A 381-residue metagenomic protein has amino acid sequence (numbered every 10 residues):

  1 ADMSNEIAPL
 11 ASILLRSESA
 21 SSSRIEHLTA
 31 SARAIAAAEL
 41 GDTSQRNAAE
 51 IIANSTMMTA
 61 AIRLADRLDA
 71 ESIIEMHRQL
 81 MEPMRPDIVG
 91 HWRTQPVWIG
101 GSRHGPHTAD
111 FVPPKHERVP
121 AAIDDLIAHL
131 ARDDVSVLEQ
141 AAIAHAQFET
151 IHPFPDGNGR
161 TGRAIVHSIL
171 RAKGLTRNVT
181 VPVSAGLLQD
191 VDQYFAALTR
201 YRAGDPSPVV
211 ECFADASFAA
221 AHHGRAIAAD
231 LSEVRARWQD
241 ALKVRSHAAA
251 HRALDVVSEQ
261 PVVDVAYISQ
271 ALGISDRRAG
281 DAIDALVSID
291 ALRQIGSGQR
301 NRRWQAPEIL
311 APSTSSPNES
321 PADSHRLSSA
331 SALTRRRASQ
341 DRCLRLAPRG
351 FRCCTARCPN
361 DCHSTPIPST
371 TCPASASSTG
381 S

Functional and structural regions predicted by a protein language model:
A1-C343, P348-C354, C358, C362-H363 (+1 more regions): FIC/Doc superfamily catalytic core
C362-T365, G380: Intrinsically disordered, low-complexity serine/threonine-rich segments
S369-G380: Short, intrinsically disordered C-terminal tails of secreted or membrane-associated proteins
